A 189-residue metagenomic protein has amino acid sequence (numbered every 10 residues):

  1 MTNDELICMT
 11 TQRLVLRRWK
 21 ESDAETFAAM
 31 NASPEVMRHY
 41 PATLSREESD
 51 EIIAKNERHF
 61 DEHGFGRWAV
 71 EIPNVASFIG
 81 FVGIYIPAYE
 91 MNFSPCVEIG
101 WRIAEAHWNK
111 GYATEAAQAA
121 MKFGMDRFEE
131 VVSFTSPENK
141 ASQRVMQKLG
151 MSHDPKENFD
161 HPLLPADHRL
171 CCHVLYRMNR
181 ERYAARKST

Functional and structural regions predicted by a protein language model:
M1-E25, A29-R38, A54, E71-T189: Acyl-donor (CoA/ACP) binding surface of acyl/acetyltransferases
E35-N56, G66-W68: Conserved GNAT-fold acetyl-CoA-binding loop/helix
H59-H63: Short loop/turn motifs at secondary-structure junctions and domain boundaries
